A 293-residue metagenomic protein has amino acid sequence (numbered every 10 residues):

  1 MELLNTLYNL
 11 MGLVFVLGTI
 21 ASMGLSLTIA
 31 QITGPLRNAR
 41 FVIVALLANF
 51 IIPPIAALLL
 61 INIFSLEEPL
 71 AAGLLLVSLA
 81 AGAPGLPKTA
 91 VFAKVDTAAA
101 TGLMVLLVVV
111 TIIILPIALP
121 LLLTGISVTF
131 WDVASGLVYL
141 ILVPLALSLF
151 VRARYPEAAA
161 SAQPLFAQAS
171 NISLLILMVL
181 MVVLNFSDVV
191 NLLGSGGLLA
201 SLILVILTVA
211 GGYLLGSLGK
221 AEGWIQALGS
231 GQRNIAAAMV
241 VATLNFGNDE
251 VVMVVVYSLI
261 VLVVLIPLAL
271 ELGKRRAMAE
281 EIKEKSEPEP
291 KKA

Functional and structural regions predicted by a protein language model:
M1-A293: Alpha-helical transmembrane segments of multi-pass small-molecule/ion transporters
